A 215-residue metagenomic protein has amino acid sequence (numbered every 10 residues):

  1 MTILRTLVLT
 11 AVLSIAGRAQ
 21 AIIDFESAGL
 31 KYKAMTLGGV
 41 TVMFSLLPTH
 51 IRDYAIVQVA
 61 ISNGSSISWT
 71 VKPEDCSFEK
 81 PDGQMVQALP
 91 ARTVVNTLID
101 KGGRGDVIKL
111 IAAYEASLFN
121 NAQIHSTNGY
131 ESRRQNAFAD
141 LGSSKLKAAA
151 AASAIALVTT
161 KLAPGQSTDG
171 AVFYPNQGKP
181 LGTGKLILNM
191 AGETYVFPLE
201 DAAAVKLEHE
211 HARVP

Functional and structural regions predicted by a protein language model:
M1-R5: Positively charged n-region of N-terminal signal peptides that target proteins for export
T6-S14: Bacterial N-terminal signal peptides
Q20-P215: Conserved functional micro-motifs across diverse proteins
